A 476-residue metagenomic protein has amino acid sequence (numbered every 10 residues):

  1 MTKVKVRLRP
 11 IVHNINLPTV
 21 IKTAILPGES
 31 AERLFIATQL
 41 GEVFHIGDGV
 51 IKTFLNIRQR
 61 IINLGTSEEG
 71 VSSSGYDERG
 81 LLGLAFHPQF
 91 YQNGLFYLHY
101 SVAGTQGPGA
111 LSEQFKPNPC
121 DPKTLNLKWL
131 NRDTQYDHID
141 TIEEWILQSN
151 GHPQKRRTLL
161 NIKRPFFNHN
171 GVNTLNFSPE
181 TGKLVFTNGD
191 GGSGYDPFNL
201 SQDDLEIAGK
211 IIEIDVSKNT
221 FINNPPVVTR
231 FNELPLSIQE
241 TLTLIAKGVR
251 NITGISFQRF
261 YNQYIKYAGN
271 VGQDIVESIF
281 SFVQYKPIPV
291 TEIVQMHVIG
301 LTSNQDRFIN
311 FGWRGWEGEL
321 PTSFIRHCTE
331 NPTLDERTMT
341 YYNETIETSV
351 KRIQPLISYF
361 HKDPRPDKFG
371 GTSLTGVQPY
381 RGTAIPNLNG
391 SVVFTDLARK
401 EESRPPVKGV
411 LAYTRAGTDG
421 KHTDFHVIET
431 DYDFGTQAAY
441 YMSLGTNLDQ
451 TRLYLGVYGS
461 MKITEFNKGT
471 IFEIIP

Functional and structural regions predicted by a protein language model:
M1-L17, H152-R157, I238-L242, I428: A short helix->beta-strand "capping" segment at the edge of beta-propeller domains
P10-G41, G371-P379: Beta-strand-rich domains and repeat architectures in extracellular enzymes and scaffolds, especially beta-propellers
P10-N16, N56, S73-Y76, L160-F166 (+3 more regions): Surface loop/turn motifs at the tips and blade-to-blade linkers of beta-strand repeat domains
I21-T23, L84, L175, I252-I255 (+2 more regions): Hydrophobic core register within WD40 beta-propeller blades
A31-Q59, K408, G417-G420: Beta-propeller domains
G65-G75, R79-L81, Q89-Y91, A103-T105 (+7 more regions): Beta-propeller domain segments
G109-N176: Asp-box/WD-like beta-propeller blade repeats and closely related beta-sheet repeat scaffolds
G445-P476: Blade-level signature of beta-propeller repeat domains, shared across WD40, Kelch, NHL, RCC1 and BNR/Asp-box propellers
